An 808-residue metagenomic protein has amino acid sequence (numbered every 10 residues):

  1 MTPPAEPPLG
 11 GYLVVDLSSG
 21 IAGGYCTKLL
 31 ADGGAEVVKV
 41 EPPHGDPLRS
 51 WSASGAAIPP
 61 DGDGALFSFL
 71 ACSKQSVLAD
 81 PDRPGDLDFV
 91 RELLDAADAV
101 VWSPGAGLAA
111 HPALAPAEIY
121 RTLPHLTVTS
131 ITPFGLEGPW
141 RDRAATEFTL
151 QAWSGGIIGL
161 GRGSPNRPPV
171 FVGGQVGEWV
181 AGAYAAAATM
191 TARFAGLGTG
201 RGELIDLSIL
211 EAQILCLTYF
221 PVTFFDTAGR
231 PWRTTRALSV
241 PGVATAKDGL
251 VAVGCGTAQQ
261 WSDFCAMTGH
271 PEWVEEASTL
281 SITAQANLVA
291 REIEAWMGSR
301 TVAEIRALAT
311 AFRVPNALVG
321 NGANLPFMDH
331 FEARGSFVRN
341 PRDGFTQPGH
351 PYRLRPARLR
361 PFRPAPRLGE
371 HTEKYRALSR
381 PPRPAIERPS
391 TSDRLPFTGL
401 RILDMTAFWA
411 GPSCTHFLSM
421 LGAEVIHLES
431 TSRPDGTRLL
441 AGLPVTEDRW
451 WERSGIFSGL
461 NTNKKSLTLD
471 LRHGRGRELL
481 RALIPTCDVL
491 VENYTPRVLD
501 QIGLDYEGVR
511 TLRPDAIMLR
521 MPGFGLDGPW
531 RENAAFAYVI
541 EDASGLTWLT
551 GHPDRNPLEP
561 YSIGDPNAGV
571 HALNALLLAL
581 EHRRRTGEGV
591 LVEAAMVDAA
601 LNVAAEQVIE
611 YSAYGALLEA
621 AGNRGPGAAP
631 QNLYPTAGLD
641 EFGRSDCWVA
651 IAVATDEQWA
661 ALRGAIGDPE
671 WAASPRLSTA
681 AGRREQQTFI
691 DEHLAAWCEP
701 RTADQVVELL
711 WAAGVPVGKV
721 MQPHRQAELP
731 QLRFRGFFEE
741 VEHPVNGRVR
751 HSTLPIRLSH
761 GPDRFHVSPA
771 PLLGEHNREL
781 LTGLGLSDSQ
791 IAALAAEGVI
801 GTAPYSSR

Functional and structural regions predicted by a protein language model:
M1-G198, F225, A303, P341 (+4 more regions): N-terminal helix-loop segment corresponding to the beta1-alpha1 unit of nucleotide/adenylate-binding folds
M1-L13, T245, N321-D404, E619 (+3 more regions): Terminal low-complexity tails and localization/encapsulation signals of metabolic enzymes
E36-V37, T310-L325, V425-L428, W711-R725 (+1 more regions): Short, well-structured beta-strand/strand-turn elements
H44, P133-G135, I209-I214, D248-L250 (+8 more regions): Glycine-rich beta-alpha junction loops
H111, R167-G177, T245-G249, A357-R360 (+3 more regions): Flexible glycine/proline-enriched surface loops and loop-helix/loop-strand junctions
L136, N166-Q175, L197-Q213, R230-R236 (+6 more regions): Conserved Rossmann-fold dehydrogenase catalytic segment
S154, G182-E203, Y219-F225, C265-E272 (+4 more regions): Oxidoreductase and adenylate-handling cofactor-binding alpha/beta cores
S239-F312, N316, P630-A713, V717: Aromatic-enriched alpha-helical interface/lid elements that frame and gate functional surfaces
